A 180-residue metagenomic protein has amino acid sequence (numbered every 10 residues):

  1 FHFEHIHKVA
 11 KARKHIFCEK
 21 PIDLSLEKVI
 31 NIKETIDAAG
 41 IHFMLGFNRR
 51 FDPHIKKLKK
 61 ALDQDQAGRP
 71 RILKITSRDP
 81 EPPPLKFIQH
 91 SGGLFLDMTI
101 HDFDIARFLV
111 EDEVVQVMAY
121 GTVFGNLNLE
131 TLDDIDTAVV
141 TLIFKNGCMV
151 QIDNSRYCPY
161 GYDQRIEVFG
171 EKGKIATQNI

Functional and structural regions predicted by a protein language model:
F3-F47: Beta-strand-loop-alpha-helix segment that lines the small-molecule cofactor/substrate pocket of alpha/beta enzymes
E4, K8, N31, K57-K60 (+2 more regions): Alpha-helical elements of Rossmann-like donor-binding domains used by nucleotide-donor carbohydrate transfer enzymes
C18, F43-L45, K74, I152 (+1 more regions): Hydrophobic residues in well-ordered beta-strands that form the structural core
K33-H42, K56-P70, F169-G170: Basic phosphate/pyrophosphate-binding loop/patch that engages nucleotide-derived ligands
L45-G46, R50, G93-D97: Acceptor-substrate binding/catalytic loop of class I
N48, R156, I166-I180: C-terminal glycine/acidic-rich active-site capping loop/insertion
I72-I75, A119: Hydrophobic/anchoring residues in structured secondary elements
L85-M149, S155-D163: Rossmann-like dinucleotide-binding domain that binds NAD(P)(H)
